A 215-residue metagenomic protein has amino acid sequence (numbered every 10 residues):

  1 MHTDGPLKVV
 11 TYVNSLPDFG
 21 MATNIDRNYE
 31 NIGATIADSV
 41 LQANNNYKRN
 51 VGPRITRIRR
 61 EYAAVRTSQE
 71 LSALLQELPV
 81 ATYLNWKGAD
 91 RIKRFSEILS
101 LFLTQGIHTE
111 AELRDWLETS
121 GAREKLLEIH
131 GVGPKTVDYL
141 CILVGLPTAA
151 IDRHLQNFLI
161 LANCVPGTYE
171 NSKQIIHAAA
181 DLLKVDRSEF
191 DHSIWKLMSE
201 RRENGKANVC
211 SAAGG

Functional and structural regions predicted by a protein language model:
M1-E30, A34, R91-L99, I107-H108 (+1 more regions): C-terminal accessory module of base-excision DNA glycosylases/AP lyases that mediates lesion recognition and DNA
M1-N85: Structure-specific DNA junction-binding interface
R57-E128: Alpha-helical ds-nucleic-acid-binding substructure associated with the helix-hairpin-helix region of base-excision DNA
